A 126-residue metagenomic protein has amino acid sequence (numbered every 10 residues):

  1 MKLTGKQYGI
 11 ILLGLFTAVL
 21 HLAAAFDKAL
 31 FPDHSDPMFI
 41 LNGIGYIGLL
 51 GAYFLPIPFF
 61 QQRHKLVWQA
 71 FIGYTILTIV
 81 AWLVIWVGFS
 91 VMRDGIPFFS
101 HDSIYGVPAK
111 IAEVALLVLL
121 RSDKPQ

Functional and structural regions predicted by a protein language model:
M1-Q126: Membrane-interface extramembranous regions
